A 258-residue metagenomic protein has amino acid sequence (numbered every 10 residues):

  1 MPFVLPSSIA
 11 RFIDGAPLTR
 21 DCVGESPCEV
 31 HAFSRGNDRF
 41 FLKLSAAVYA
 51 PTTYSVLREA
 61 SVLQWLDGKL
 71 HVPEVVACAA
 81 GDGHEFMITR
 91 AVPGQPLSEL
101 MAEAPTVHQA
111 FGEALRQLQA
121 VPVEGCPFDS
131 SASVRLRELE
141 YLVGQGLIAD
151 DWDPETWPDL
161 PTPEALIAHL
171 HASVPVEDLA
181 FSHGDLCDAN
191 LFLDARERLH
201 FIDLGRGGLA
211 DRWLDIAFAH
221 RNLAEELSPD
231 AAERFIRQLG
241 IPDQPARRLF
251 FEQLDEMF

Functional and structural regions predicted by a protein language model:
M1-P17: Juxta-kinase regulatory segment immediately upstream of eukaryotic protein kinase catalytic domains
L18, L42, F250-M257: Membrane-proximal envelope and lipid/glycan-remodeling enzymes
D21-F128, V176: ATP-binding pocket architecture of kinase catalytic cores
S26-R35, F41-L42, A165-L214: Active-site acidic catalytic loop and adjacent metal/ATP-binding pocket of ATP-dependent phosphoryl transfer enzymes
T52-T53, A132, V176-S182, D194-F250: Active-site Asp-x-Gly
Q64-G68, E113, Q117, N222 (+2 more regions): Residue-level signal for well-ordered alpha-helical scaffold segments within enzymatic catalytic domains
A79, S98-P161, H169-A172, E177-L179 (+1 more regions): A cross-family kinase active-site recognition segment
Q145-E155, L223, P229-I241, D255-F258: ATP/Mg2+ or Mg2+-diphosphate-binding catalytic cores that bind nucleotide phosphates or diphosphates via glycine-rich
